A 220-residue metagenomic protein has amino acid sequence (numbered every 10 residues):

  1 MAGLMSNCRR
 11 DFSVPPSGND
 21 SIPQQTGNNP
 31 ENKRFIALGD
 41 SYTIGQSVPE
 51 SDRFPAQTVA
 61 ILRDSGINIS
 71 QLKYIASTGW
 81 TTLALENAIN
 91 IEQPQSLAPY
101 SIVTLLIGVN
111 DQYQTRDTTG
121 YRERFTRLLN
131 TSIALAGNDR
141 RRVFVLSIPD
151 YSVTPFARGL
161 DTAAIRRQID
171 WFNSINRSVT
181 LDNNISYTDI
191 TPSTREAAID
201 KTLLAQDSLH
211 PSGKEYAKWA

Functional and structural regions predicted by a protein language model:
A2-P30: Bacterial Sec-dependent N-terminal signal peptides
R34-I36, Y42-R127: Conserved SGNH/GDSL esterase-like catalytic core that processes O-acyl groups on lipids and polysaccharides
L38-G39, L146: Short hydrophobic segments within beta-strands
L106, L146-S147: Alpha/beta-hydrolase-fold catalytic nucleophile elbow
F125-I133, N173: Generic structural signal for well-ordered alpha-helices, preferentially at hydrophobic/aromatic core positions
I133-R142: A short helix->loop->beta-strand "cap" motif at the edges of active sites that frequently abuts
D150-A220: Catalytic His-Asp segment of secreted/periplasmic serine-dependent ester chemistry enzymes
